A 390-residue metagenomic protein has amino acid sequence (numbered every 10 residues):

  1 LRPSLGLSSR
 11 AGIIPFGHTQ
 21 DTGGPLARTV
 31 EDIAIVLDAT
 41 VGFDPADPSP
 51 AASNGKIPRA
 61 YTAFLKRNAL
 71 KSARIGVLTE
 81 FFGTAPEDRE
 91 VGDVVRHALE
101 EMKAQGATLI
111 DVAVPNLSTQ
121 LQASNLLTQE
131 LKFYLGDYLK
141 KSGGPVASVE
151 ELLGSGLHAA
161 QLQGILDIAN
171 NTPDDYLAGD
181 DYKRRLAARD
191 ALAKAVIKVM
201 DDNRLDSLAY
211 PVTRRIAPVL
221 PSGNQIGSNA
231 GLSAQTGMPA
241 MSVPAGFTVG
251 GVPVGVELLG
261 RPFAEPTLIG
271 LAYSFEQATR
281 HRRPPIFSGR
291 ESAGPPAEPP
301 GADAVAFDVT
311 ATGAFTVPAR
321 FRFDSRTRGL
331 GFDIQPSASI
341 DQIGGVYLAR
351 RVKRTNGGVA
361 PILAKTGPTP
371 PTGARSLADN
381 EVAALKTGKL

Functional and structural regions predicted by a protein language model:
L1-G76, T84, R96-E101, Q105 (+1 more regions): Structural helix-boundary/capping segments
S53, D180, N203, V212-G231: Short, surface-exposed loop/helix-turn segments at secondary-structure junctions that function as lids/hinges flanking
F64-E80, Q129-I197, P244-P253: Short helix-loop capping/hinge segments that flank enzyme active sites or metal/cofactor-binding pockets
T108-A113, M241: General small-molecule cofactor/ligand-binding pocket signal
T119, A195-K198, P221-P244: Small-aliphatic-rich amphipathic alpha-helix that forms the alpha element of a beta-alpha
D206: Conserved acidic residues
E298-V346, R350-L390: Metal-centered catalytic cores of metalloenzymes
